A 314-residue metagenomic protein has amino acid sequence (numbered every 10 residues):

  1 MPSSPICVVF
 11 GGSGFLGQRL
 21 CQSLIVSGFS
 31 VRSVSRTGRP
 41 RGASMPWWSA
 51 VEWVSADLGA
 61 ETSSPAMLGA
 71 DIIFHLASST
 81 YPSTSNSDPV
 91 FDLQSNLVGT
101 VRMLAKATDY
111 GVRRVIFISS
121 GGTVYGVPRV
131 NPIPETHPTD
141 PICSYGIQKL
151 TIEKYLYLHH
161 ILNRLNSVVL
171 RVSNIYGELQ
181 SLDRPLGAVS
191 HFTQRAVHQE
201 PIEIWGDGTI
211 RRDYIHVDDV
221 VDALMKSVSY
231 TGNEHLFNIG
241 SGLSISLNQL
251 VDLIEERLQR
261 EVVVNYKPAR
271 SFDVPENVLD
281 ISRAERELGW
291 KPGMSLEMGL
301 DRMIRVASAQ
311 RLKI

Functional and structural regions predicted by a protein language model:
C7-V26: N-terminal Rossmann NAD(P)H-binding glycine-rich loop of SDR-like oxidoreductase domains
V34-G38: N-terminal Rossmann-fold cofactor-binding loop
W47-A60: Rossmann-fold cofactor-recognition segment
L58-S95: NAD(P)H-binding glycine-rich loop region in Rossmannoid oxidoreductase-like domains and their noncatalytic homologs
A77, I116-S120, I142, R171-S173 (+1 more regions): Active-site beta-alpha turn of Rossmann-fold NAD(P)-dependent dehydrogenases/reductases
T84-S85, T136-H137, S167-S181, F192-I215 (+2 more regions): A conserved pocket-lining segment of Rossmann-fold NAD(P)-dependent short-chain dehydrogenase/reductase
S87-R102, D109, R114, T123 (+3 more regions): Catalytic helix-loop patch of NAD(P)-dependent Rossmann-fold dehydrogenases
V197-I314: C-terminal substrate-binding subdomain of Rossmann-fold SDR/epimerase-dehydratase oxidoreductases
